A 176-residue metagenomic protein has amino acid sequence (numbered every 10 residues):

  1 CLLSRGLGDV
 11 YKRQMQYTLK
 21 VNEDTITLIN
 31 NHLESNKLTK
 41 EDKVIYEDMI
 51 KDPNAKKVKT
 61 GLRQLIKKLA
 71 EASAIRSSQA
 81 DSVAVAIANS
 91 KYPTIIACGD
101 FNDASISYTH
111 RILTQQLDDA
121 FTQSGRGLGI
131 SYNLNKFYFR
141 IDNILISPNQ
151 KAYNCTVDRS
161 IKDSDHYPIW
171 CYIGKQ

Functional and structural regions predicted by a protein language model:
C1-Y11: Single conserved hydrophobic/aromatic residue that forms the stacking wall/gate of nucleotide- or nucleobase-binding
L7, H32-S35, R159-I161: A short, sequence-level motif marking secondary-structure junctions
D9, E71-S82: Soluble or luminal CAZymes and related metallo-dependent hydrolases
D9-K12, K136-Y138: Short solvent-exposed loop/turn micro-motifs enriched in small/polar/acidic residues
K12-V58, Q150, K175-Q176: Beta-strand-turn-beta hairpins that frame and shape the catalytic cleft of phosphate-ester-processing enzymes
T18, S77-I96, F101-Q176: Metal-dependent phosphoester-hydrolase catalytic domains
K59-E71: Short glycine/proline- and acidic residue-enriched helix-loop micro-motifs that form flexible lids or anion-recognition
